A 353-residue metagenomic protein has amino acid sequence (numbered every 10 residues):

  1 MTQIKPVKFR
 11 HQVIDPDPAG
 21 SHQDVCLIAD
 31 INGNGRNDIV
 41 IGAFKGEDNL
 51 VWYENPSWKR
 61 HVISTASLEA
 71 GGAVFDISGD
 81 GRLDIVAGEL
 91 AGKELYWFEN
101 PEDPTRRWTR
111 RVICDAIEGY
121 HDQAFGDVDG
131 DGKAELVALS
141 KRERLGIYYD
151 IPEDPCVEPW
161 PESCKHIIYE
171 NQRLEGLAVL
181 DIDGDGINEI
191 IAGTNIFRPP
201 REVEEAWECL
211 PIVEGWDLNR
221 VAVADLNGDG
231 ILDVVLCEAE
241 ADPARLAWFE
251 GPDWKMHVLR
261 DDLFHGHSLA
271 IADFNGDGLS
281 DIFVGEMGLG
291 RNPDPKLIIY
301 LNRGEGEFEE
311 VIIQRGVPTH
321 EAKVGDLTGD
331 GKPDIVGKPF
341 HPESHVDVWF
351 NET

Functional and structural regions predicted by a protein language model:
M1-T353: Beta-propeller-forming repeat regions
